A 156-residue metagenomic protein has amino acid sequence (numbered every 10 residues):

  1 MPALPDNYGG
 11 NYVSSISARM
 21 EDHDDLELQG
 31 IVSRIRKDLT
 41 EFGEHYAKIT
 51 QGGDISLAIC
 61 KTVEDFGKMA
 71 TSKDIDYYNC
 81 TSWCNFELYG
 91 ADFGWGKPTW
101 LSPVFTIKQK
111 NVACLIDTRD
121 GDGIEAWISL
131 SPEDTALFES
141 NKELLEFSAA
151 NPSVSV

Functional and structural regions predicted by a protein language model:
M1-V156: Acyl-CoA-dependent O-acyltransferases
